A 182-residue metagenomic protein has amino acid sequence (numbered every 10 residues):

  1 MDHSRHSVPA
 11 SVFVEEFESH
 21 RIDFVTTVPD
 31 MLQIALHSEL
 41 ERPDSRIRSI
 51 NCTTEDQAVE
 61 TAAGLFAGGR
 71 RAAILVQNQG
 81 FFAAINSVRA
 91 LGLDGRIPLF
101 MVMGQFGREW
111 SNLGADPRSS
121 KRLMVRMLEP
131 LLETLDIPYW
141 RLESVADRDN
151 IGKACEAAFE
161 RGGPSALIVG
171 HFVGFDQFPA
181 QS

Functional and structural regions predicted by a protein language model:
M1-S182: Thiamine diphosphate
